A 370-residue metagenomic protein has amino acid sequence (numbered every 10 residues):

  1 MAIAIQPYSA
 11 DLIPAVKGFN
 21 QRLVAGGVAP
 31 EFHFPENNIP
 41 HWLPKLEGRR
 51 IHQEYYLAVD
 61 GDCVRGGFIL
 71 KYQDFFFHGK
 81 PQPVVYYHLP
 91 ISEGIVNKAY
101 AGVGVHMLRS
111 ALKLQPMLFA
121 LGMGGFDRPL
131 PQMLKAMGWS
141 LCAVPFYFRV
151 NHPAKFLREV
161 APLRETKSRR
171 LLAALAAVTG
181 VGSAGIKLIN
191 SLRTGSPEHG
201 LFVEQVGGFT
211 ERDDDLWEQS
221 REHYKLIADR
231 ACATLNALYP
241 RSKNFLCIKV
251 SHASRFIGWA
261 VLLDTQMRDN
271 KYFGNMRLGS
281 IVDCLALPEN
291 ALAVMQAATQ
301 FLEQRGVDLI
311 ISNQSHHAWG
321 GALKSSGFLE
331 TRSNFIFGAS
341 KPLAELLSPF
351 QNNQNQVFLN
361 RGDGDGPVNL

Functional and structural regions predicted by a protein language model:
M1, C63, K80, S196-H199 (+4 more regions): A generic structural signal for short, non-catalytic loop/turn and secondary-structure boundary residues
M1-V59, Y86, E159-A233, L278-G279 (+1 more regions): Short amphipathic alpha-helix that is part of the acyltransferase structural core
S9-L121, V144-F146, V150-N151, H252-E289: Conserved donor-binding loop and adjoining core beta-sheet/short helix segment in diverse acyl/aminoacyl transferases
A25-V28, P116, K225, P240 (+1 more regions): Residue-level recognition of short, structured coil/turn motifs that connect secondary structure elements
N37, E54, L118-N190, L238 (+3 more regions): Active-site/acyl-donor-binding loops of N-acyltransferases
V103-G104, A231, V294-M295: Amphipathic coiled-coil/heptad-repeat helices and related helical stalk/stem segments that mediate oligomerization
H106-S110, T234, A297-A298: Short, hydrophobic/aromatic alpha-helical segments in well-folded domains
I227-K249: Oxyanion-binding "anion nests"
